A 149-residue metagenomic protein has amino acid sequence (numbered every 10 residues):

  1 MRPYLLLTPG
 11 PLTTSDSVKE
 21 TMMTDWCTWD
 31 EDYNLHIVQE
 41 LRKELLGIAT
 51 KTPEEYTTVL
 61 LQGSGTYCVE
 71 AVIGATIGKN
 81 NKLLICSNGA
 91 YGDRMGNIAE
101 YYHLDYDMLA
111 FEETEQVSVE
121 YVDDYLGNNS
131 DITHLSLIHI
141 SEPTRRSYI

Functional and structural regions predicted by a protein language model:
M1-D32: N-terminal "arm"/small-domain region of PLP-dependent enzymes with the aminotransferase-like
M22-A71, A90, R94-E100: Conserved N-terminal alpha-helix of the aminotransferase class I/II PLP-enzyme fold
E55, N80, D131-I132: A general structural motif
T58, L83, Y106-D107: Hydrophobic anchor at the start of a short beta-strand that flanks the dinucleotide cofactor-binding loop
G74-K79, Y101: Alpha-helix C-terminal capping segments
I77-D93: Conserved PLP-anchoring active-site segment centered on the Schiff-base-forming lysine
H103-L137: PLP-dependent aminotransferase-class I/II
I138-I149: Single conserved hydrophobic/aromatic residue that forms the stacking wall/gate of nucleotide- or nucleobase-binding
